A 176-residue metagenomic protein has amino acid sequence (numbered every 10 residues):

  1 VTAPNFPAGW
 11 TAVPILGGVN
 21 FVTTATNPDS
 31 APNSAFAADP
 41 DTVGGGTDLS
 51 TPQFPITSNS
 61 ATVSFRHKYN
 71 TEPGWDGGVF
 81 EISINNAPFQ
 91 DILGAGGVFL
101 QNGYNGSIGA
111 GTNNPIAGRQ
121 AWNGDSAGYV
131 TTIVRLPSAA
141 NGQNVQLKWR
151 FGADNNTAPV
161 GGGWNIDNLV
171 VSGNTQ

Functional and structural regions predicted by a protein language model:
V1, T51, P55-T71, G78 (+1 more regions): Extracellular beta-strand-rich recognition modules
V1-G46, G94-V130: Extracellular glycan-recognition surfaces and repeat-rich motifs
G9, Q53, D91, I133 (+1 more regions): Extracellular/lumenal ectodomain signal focusing on beta-strand-rich modules and carbohydrate-recognition contexts
G44-T47, W75-G77, A127, D154-N174: Extracellular carbohydrate recognition
F65, A117-P159: Extracellular beta-strand ligand-recognition surfaces/modules
F80-I84: Conserved aromatic beta-strand anchor motif in extracellular beta-sandwich/beta-rich domains
A87-L93: Surface-exposed loop/edge segments in extracytoplasmic proteins
Q90, G173-Q176: Short, charged low-complexity linker/loop segments at the C-terminal edge of domains
